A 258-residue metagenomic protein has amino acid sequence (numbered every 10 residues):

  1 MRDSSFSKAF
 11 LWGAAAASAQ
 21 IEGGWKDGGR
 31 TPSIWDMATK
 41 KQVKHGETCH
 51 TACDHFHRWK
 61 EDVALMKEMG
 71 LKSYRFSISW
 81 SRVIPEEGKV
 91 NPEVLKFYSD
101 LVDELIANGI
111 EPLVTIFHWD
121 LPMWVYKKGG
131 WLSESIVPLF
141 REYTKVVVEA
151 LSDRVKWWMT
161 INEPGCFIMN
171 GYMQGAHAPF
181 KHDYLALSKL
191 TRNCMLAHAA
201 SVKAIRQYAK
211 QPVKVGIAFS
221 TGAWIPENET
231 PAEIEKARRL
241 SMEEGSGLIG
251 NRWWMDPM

Functional and structural regions predicted by a protein language model:
M1-V63, K67-K72, S81-M258: Non-catalytic scaffold segments within catalytic domains of secreted glycoside hydrolases
